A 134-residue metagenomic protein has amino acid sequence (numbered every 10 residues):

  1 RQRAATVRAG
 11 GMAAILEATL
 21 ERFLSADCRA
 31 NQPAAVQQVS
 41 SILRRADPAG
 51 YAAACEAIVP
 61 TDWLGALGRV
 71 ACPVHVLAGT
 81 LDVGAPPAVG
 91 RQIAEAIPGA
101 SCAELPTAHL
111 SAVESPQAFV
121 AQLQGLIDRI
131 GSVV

Functional and structural regions predicted by a protein language model:
A9-G68: Conserved alpha/beta-hydrolase catalytic His-Asp/Glu region
T19, C55, I93, F119 (+2 more regions): Hydrophobic "lid"/C-terminal helical patch of Rossmann-like NAD(P)-dependent dehydrogenase/epimerase domains
R22, H75-L77, A103: Conserved hydrophobic packing residues within short motifs/helices of P-loop NTPase cores of ABC-family ATPases
L67-A71, E95-I97: Short, conserved loop/helix-junction motifs that constitute active-site signature segments in enzyme catalytic cores
V70, V76-A78, D82: Short beta-strand/loop motif that positions the catalytic acidic residue of the alpha/beta-hydrolase fold
V83-V89: Conserved alpha/beta-hydrolase "acid-adjacent" motif
P98-V134: Catalytic active-site module of serine/aspartate enzymes centered on a nucleophile-bearing elbow/loop
